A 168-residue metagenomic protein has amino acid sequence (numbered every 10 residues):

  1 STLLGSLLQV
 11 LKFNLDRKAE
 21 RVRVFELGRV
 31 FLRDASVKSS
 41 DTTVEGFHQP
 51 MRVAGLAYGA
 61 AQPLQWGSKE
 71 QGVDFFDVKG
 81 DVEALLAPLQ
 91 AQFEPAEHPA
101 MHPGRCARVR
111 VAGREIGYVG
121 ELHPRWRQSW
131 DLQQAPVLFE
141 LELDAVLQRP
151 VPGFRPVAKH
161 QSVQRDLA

Functional and structural regions predicted by a protein language model:
S1-A168: Extended beta-strand-rich architecture
